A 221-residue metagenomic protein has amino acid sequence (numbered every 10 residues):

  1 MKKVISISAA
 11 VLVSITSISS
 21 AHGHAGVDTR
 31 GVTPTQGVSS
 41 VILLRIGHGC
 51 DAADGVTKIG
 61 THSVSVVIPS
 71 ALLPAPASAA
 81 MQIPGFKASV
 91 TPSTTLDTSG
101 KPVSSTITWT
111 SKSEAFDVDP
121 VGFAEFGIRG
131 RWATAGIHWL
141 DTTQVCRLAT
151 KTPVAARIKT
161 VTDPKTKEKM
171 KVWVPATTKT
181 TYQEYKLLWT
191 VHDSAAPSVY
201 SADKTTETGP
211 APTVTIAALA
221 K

Functional and structural regions predicted by a protein language model:
M1-S8: Bacterial N-terminal signal peptides that target proteins for export
V13-A21: C-terminal segment of classical bacterial N-terminal signal peptides
H22-Q36, R147-K221: Extracytoplasmic/periplasmic copper-protein system
R30-P84: Low-complexity, serine/threonine/proline/glycine-rich extracellular segments that form mucin-like
G37-L43, A124, H138-L140: Short, solvent-exposed loop/turn segments enriched in Ser/Thr/Gly
S70-S105, K169-K171, L187-S198, P212-T213: A surface/secretory-pathway sequence property marking extracellular, secreted, or lumenal proteins enriched
T110-G136: Low-complexity, intrinsically disordered segments enriched in Ser/Thr together with acidic residues
R129-K159: Ser/Thr/Pro-rich, low-complexity mucin-like regions that serve as glycosylated stalks/linkers or repetitive adhesive
